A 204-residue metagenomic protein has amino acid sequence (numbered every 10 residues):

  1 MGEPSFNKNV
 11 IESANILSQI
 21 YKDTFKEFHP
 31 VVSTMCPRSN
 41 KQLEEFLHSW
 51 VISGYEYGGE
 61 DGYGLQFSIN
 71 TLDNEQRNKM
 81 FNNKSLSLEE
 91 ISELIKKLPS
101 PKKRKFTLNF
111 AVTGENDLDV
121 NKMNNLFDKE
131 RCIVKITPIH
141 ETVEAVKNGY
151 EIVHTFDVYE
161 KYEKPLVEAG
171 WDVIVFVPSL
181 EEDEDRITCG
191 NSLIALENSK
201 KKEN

Functional and structural regions predicted by a protein language model:
M1-L94, K105-T113, I133-K135: Core AdoMet radical
S85-N204: Auxiliary Fe-S-binding modules of radical SAM enzymes
